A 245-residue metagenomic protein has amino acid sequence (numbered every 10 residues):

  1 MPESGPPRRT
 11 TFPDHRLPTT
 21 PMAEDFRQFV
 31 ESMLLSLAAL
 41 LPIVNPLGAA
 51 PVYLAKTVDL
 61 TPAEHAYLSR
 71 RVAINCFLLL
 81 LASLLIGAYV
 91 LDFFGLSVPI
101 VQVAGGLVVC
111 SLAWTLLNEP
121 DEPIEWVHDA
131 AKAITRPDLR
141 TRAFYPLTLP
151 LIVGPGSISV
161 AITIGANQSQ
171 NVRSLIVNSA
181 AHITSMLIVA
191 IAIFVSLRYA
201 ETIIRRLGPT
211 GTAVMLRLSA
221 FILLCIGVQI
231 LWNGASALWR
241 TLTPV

Functional and structural regions predicted by a protein language model:
T20-P42, W126, A130-T148: Small-residue-enriched transmembrane helix starts and helix-helix packing motifs in multi-pass inner-membrane proteins
S32-A49, P99-L107, A181-A190: Structural signature of hydrophobic alpha-helical transmembrane segments
S32-L84: Juxtamembrane transmembrane-helix termini in multi-pass membrane transport proteins
P62-L91, Q168-I204: A small-residue-rich subset of transmembrane alpha-helices
A66-P120, I124-E125: Membrane helix-loop-helix hairpins that form the core translocation module of multi-pass transporters
S83-I86, T148, I152-T163, L223-A237: Hydrophobic alpha-helical transmembrane segments in multi-pass integral membrane proteins
L96-E119, H182, M186, G211-S236 (+1 more regions): Selective transmembrane alpha-helices of multi-pass membrane proteins
C110, L117-R142, T210, V245: Intrinsically disordered, low-complexity non-transmembrane regions of multi-pass membrane transporters
